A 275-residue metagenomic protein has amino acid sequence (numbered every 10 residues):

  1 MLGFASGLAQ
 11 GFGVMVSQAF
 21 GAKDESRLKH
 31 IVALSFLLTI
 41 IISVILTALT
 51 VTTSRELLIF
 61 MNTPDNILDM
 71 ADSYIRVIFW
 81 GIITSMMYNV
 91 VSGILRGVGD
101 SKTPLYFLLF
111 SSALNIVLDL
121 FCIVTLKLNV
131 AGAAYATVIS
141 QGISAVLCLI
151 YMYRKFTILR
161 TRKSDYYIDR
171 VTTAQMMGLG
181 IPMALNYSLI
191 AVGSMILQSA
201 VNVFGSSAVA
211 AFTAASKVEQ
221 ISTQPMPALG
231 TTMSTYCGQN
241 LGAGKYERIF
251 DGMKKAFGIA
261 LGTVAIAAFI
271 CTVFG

Functional and structural regions predicted by a protein language model:
M1-A48, S85-P104, A211-G275: Small-residue-rich hydrophobic transmembrane alpha-helices
T39, I78, P104, L108 (+8 more regions): Residue-level signature of transmembrane alpha-helical cores of multipass secondary-active transporters and flippases
I45-D72, R76, I266-G275: Short membrane-interface helical motifs at transmembrane helix boundaries in multi-pass membrane transporters
T50, G93, D119, I123 (+5 more regions): Structural signal for membrane-spanning alpha-helices in multi-pass inner-membrane proteins, emphasizing helix cores
L58-D65, F121-L128, S188-K217, I221 (+1 more regions): Helix-terminus/linker motif at the lipid-water interface of multi-pass membrane proteins
D65-Y88, M226: Alpha-helical transmembrane segments of multi-pass membrane proteins
S112-V146, G275: Membrane-interface helix-loop junctions in multi-pass transport and translocation proteins
T137, V146-I190: Interhelical loop/hinge segments that connect adjacent transmembrane helices in multipass membrane
